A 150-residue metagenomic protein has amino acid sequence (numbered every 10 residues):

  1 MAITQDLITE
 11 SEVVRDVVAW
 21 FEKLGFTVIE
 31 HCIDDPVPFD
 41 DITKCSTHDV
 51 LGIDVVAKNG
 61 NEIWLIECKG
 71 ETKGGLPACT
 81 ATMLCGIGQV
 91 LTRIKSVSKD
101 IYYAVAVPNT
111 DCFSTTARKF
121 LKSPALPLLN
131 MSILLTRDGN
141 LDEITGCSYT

Functional and structural regions predicted by a protein language model:
A2-E22: Nuclease catalytic cores
A2-L7, T27-L65, C79-T82: Active-site metal-binding core of divalent-cation-utilizing nuclease and nuclease-like domains
L51, G86-Q89, A117: Amphipathic coiled-coil/heptad-repeat helices and related helical stalk/stem segments that mediate oligomerization
I63, G139-D142: Hydrophobic residues embedded in beta-strands of well-ordered beta-sheets
C68-T80: Short beta-strand-loop-alpha-helix junction that forms the active-site gateway of nucleic-acid-processing nucleases
T80-S96: Basic, amphipathic alpha-helical patches used to engage nucleic acids or provide basic targeting signals, exemplified
I94-G139: Nucleic-acid nuclease catalytic cores
D142-T150: Short, surface-exposed amphipathic charged segments that create phosphate/polyanion-binding patches used for binding
